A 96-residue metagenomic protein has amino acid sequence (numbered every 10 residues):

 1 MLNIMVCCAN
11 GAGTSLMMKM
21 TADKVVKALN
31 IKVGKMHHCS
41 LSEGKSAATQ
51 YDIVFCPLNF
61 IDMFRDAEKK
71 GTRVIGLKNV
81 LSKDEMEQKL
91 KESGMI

Functional and structural regions predicted by a protein language model:
L2-L41: Conserved active-site segments centered on acidic
T14, M63-F64: Glycine/Thr-rich phosphate-binding loops of Rossmann-like dinucleotide-binding domains
H38, C56, I75-L77: Structural signal for conserved beta-strand scaffold positions within catalytic alpha/beta enzyme cores
L41, L58-D62: Short, polar loop motifs at secondary-structure junctions
A47-T49: A short, aliphatic-rich alpha-helical micro-motif
D52: Conserved acidic residues
E68-G71: Short, structured coil segments at secondary-structure junctions
R73-I96: Ser/Thr/Gly-rich flexible loops in soluble cytosolic domains mediating phosphotransfer, phosphorylation
